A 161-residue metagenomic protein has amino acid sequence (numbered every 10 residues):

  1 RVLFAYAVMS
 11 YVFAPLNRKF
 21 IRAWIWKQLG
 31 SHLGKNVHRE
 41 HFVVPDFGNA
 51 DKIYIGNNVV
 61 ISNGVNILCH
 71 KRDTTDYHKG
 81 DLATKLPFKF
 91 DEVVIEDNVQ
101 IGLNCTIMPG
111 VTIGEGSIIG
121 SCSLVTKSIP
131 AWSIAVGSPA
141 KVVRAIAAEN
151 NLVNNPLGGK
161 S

Functional and structural regions predicted by a protein language model:
R1-H32, V65, K71-T75, N98 (+3 more regions): Terminal amphipathic alpha-helical/low-complexity segments used for targeting or macromolecular assembly
A23, E40-T112, S138-P139, A145-V153: Flexible, glycine/small-residue-enriched loop-and-beta-strand segment within the central core of proteins
